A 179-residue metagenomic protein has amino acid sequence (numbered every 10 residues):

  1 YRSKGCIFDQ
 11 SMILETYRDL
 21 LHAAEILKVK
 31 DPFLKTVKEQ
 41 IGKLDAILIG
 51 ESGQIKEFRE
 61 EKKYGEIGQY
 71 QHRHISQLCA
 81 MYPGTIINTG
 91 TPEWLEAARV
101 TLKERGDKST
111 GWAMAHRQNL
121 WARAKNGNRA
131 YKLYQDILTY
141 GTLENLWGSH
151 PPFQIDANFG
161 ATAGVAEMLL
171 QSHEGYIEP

Functional and structural regions predicted by a protein language model:
C6-E174: Active-site core of glycosidic bond-cleaving carbohydrate-active enzymes
Y176-P179: Short, intrinsically disordered, charge-balanced linker/junction segments flanking boundaries in proteins
